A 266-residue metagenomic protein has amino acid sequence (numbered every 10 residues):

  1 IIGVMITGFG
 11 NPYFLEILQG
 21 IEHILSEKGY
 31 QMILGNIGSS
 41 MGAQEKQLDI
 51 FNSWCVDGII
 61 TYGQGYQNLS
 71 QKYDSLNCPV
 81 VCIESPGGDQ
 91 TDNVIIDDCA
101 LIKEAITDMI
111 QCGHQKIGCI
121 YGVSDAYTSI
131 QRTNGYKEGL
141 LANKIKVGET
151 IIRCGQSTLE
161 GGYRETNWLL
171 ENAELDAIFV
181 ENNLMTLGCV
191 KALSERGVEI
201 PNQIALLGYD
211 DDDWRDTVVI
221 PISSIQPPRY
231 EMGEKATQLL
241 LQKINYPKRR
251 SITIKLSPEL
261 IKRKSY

Functional and structural regions predicted by a protein language model:
I1-Q19, E27-Y30, I50-S53: N-terminal helix-turn-helix/winged-helix DNA-binding helices and compositionally similar short basic alpha-helical
V4, N52-G63, G118-I120, I152 (+2 more regions): Periplasmic-binding protein-like
I6-E16, L34-A43, V94-E104, I120-E165 (+5 more regions): Hinge/beta->alpha junction and helix N-cap segments in small-molecule ligand-binding domains
H23-L69: Central regulatory/effector-binding core of bacterial HTH transcription factors
S39, T61-E104, L184, D210-I222: Flexible loop/hinge segments that line or gate small-molecule binding clefts
Q115-K116, V147-I151, E199-L206: Short acidic capping loops at alpha-helix termini that bridge into adjacent secondary structure
W168, N172-Y266: Flexible loop/turn connectors
